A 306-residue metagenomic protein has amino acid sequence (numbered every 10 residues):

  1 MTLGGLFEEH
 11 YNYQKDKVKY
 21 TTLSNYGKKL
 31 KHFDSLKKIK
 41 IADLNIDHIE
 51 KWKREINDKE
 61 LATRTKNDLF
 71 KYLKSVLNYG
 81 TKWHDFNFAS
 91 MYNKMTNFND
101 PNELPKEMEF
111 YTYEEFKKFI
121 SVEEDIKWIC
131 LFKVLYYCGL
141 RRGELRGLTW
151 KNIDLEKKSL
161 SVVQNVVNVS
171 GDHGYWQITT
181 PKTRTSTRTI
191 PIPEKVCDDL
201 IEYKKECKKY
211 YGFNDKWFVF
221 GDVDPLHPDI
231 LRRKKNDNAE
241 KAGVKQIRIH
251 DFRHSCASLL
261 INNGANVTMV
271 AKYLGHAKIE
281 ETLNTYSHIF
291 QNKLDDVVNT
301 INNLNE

Functional and structural regions predicted by a protein language model:
G4-E60: Basic/aromatic-enriched alpha-helical hairpins
K29-H32, A42-D47, K51, K59-M95 (+1 more regions): N-terminal DNA-binding recognition helix of tyrosine site-specific recombinases/integrases
N67, K82, F86, S90-L148 (+3 more regions): Basic, Lys/Arg- and aromatic-enriched nucleic-acid-binding interface segment
K82, K133, Y137, E144 (+3 more regions): C-terminal catalytic core of tyrosine-transesterase DNA break-rejoin enzymes
N102, F110, V166, L274-N299: Catalytic-site neighborhood detector that most strongly recognizes the C-terminal catalytic loop/helix of tyrosine
K118, G171-Q177, N284, H288-E306: DNA/chromatin major-groove-contacting recognition/catalytic segments
L148-K205: Conserved tyrosine-mediated DNA breakage-rejoining catalytic core shared by Y-recombinases
P193-K245: Active-site/catalytic core of tyrosine-dependent DNA strand-transfer enzymes
